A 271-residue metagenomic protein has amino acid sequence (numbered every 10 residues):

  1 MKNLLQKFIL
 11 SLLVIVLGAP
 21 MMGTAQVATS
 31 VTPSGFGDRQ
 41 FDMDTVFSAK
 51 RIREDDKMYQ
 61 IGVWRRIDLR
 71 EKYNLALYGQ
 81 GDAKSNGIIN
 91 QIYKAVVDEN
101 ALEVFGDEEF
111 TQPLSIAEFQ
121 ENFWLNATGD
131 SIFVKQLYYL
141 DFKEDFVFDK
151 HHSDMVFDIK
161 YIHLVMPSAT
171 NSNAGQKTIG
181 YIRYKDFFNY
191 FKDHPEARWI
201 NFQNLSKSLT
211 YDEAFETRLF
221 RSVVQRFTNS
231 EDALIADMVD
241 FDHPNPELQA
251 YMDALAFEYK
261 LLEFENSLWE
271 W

Functional and structural regions predicted by a protein language model:
M1-T32: Bacterial Sec-dependent N-terminal signal peptides
K2, T170-N171: Short amphipathic alpha-helical segments with coiled-coil-like heptad repeat character
Q26-H151, A169, Y184-W271: A domain-level signal for the mature, folded cores of soluble proteins
K135-L137, F157-I159, K177-I179: Extracytoplasmic
M155, N171-N173: Mid-length scaffold segments of soluble, non-membrane domains
N173-F187: Short linear, low-complexity motifs centered on an aromatic residue
